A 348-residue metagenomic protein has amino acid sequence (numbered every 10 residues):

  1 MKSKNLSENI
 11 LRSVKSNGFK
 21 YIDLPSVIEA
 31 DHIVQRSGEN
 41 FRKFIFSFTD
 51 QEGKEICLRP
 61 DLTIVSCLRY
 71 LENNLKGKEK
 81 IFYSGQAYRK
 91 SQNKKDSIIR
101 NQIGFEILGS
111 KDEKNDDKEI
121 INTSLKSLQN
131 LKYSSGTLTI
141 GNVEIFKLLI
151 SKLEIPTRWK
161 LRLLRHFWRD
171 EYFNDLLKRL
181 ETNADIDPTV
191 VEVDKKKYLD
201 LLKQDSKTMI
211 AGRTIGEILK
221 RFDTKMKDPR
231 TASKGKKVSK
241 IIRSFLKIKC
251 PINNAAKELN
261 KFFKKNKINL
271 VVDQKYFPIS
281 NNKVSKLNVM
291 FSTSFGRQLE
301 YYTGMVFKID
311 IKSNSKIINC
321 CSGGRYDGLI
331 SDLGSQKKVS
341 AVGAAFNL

Functional and structural regions predicted by a protein language model:
K2-G18, I22, I28-D31, D61-L75 (+2 more regions): Positively charged, Gly/Ser-enriched RNA/tRNA-binding surfaces
S26-I56, K90: Polyanion/phosphate-binding surface patch
A30-D31, E144-I145, H166: Short secondary-structure capping/turn micro-motifs that flank functional sites
R36-F41, K152-E154, M305-F307: Short low-complexity, flexible loop/linker segments enriched in glycine and/or proline with clustered acidic
K43-E52, E154-I186, I311-S313: Acidic, His- and aromatic-enriched active-site or binding-groove loops in soluble protein domains that engage sugars
E79-Y83, L161-R162, K178-L180, T293: Short coil/turn segments at secondary-structure boundaries
I99-I103, I140-L148: Short, conserved phosphate-binding/catalytic loop or strand-edge motifs used in phosphoryl-/nucleotidyl-transfer
Q129-N130, T139, K147-T157, R162: Charged, amphipathic alpha-helical linkers/stalks
